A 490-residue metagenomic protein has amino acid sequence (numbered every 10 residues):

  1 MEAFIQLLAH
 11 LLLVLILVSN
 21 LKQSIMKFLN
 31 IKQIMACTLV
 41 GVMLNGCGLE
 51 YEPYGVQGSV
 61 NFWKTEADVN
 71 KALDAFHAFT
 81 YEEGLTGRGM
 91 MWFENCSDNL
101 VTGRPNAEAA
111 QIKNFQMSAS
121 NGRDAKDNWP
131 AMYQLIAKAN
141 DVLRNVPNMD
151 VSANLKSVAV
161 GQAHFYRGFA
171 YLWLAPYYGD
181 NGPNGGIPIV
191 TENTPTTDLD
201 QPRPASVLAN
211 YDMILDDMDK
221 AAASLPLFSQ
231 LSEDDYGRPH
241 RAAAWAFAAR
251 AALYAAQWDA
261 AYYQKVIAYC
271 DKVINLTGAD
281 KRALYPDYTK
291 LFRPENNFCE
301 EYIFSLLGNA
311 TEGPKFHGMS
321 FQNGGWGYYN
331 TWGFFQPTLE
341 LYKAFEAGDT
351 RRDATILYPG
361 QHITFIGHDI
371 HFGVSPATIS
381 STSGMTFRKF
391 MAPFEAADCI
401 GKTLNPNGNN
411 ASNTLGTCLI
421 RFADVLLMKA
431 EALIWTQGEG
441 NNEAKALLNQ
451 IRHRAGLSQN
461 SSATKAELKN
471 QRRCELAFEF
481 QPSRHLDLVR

Functional and structural regions predicted by a protein language model:
K27-M35: Bacterial N-terminal signal peptides that target proteins for export
M43-G46: C-terminal motif of bacterial Sec signal peptides marking the signal peptidase cleavage site
G48-A109, G179-I187, Y211, D219-K220 (+1 more regions): An aromatic- and glycine-enriched ligand-binding surface/loop that stacks and positions planar moieties
E66, N70, A78-F79, N106-Y178 (+6 more regions): Conserved, well-structured interaction surfaces
A347-R421: Flexible, polar/acidic helix-loop-strand segments at domain edges
A444-R490: C-terminal structured "cap/appendage" subdomains that terminate the fold
